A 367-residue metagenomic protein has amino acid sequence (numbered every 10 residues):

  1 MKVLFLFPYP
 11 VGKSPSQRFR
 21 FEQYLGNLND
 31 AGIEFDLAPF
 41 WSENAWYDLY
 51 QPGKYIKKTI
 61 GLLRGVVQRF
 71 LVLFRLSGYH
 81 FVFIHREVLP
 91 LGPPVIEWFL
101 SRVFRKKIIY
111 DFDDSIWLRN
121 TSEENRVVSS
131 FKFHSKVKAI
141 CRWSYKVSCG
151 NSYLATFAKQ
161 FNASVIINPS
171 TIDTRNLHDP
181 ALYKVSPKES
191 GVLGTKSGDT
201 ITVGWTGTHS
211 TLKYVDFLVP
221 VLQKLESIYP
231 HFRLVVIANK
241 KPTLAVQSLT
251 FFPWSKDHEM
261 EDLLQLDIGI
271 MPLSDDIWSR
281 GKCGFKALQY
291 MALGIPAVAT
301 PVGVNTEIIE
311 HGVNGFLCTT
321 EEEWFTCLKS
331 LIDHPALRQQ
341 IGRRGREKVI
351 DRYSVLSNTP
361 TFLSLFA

Functional and structural regions predicted by a protein language model:
P8, W41-I56, I108-K138, N168-A181 (+2 more regions): Acceptor-binding helix/loop patch of EC 2.4 sugar-transfer enzymes, predominantly nucleotide-sugar-dependent
G12-N27, L37, D173-D179, Y183 (+1 more regions): Conserved catalytic-core segment of nucleotide-activated headgroup transferases in glycan assembly
P39, R142-K184: Donor nucleotide-sugar binding/catalytic pocket of nucleotide-sugar-dependent glycosyltransferases
V66-Y79, G92-F104, Y110-D111, I116-L118 (+2 more regions): Membrane-proximal helix-turn-helix segments that form the acceptor-binding/catalytic region of lipid-linked
M271, Q289-A299: Short hydrophobic beta-strand element within catalytic cores of glycosyltransferases and related nucleotide-activated
G281, P301-G312, F316-L317: Short acidic/histidine- and often glycine-rich active-site loop of Leloir-type glycosyltransferases that engages
E310-E322, S330-A336: Conserved acidic donor-binding segment of nucleotide-sugar-dependent glycosyltransferases
S330, L337-R352, N358-S364: A short, well-ordered alpha-helix in the C-terminal region of glycosyltransferases
